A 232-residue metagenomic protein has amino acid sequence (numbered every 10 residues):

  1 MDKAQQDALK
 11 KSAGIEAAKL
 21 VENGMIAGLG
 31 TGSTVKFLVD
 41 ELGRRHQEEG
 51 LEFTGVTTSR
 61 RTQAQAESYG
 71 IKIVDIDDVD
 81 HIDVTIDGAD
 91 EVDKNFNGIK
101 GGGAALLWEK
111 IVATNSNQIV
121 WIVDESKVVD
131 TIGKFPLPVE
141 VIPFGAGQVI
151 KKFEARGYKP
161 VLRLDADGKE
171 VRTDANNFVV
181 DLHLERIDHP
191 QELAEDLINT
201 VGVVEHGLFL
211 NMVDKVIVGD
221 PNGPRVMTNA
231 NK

Functional and structural regions predicted by a protein language model:
D2-D87: N-terminal active-site beta-alpha-beta segment that forms phosphate/nucleotide-binding and substrate-recognition loops
D2-Q5, L9, R60-K232: Conserved phosphate- and dinucleotide-binding cores of soluble alpha/beta proteins, encompassing both enzyme active
